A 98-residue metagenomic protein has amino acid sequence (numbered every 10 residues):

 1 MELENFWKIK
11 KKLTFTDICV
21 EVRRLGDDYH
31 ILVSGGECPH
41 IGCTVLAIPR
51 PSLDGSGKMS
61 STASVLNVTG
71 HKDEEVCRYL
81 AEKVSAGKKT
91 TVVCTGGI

Functional and structural regions predicted by a protein language model:
E2, I9-I98: Conserved mixed alpha/beta catalytic, RNA-binding, or beta-rich assembly cores of soluble enzyme, regulatory
